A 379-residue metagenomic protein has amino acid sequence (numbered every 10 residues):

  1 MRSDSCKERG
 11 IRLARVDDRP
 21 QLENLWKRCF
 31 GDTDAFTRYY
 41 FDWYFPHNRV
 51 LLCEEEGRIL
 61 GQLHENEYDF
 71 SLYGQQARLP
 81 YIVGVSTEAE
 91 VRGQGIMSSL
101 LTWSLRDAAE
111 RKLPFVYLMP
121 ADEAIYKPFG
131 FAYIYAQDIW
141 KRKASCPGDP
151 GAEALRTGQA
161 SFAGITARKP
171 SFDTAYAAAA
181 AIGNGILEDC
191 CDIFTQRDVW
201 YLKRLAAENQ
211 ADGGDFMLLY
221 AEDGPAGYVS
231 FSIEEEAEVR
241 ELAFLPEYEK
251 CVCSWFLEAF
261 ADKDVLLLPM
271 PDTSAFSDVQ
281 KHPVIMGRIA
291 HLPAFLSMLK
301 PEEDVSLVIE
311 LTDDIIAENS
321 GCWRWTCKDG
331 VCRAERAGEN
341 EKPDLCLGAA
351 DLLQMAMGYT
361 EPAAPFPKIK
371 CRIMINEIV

Functional and structural regions predicted by a protein language model:
M1-E67, G74-Y81, G148-V199, E234-A237: Short amphipathic alpha-helix that is part of the acyltransferase structural core
R49-L63, G213-S232, P367-I369: Conserved beta-hairpin
I82-R92, A121, E235-E249: A short, internal acetyl-CoA/4′-phosphopantetheine-binding micro-motif in the GNAT/acyltransferase core
V91-W103, E247-F256: Conserved acetyl-CoA pyrophosphate-binding loop and the N-cap/start of the following alpha-helix in GNAT-like
L101, D107-P120, A261-P271: Conserved GNAT acetyl-CoA-binding A-motif
S104-L105, L113-I125, F129-A144: A generic, well-ordered mixed alpha/beta core segment in the N-terminal half of proteins
G130-A154, A243-K250, S254-V379: Active-site/acyl-donor-binding loops of N-acyltransferases
Q137-E258, P271-S274, M298-E303: Amide-forming acyltransferase catalytic core, primarily the GNAT-like/NAT-type and related acyltransferase folds
